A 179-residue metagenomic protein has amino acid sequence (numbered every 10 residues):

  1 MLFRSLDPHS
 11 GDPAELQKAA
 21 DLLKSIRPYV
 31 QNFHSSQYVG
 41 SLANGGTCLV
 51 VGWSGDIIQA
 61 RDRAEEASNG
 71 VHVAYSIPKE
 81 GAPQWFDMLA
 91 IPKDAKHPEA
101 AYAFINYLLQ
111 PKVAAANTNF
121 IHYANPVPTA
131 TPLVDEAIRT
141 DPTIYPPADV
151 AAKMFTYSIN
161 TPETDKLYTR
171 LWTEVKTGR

Functional and structural regions predicted by a protein language model:
M1-R4, F86-A90: Periplasmic solute-binding protein
F3-R4, K24-Q31, A43, T47 (+5 more regions): Sec-exported extracytoplasmic/periplasmic mature domains
R4-P78: Ligand-binding pocket segment of bilobal, Venus flytrap-like solute-binding proteins
E15-D21, S25, Q37, S41 (+8 more regions): Extracytoplasmic/secreted proteins, especially bacterial periplasmic and envelope-associated proteins
G40, A148-R179: Conserved C-terminal helix/tail region of periplasmic/extracytoplasmic solute-binding proteins
S54-I58, E80-P83, A95-K96, K112-A114: Solvent-exposed loop/turn segments at secondary-structure junctions within structured extracellular/periplasmic domains
P92-A152: Mature extracytoplasmic/periplasmic domains
